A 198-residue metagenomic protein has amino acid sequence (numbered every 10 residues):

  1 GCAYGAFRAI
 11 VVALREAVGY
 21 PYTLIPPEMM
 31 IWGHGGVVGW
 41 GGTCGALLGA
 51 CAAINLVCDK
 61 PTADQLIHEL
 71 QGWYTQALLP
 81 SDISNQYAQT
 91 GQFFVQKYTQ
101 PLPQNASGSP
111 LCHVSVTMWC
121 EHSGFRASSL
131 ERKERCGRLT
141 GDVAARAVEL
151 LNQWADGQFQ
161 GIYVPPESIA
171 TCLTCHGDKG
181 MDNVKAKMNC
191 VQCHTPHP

Functional and structural regions predicted by a protein language model:
C2-C58: Small-residue-enriched, tightly packed secondary-structure blocks
C2-G5, A9, G45, P61 (+6 more regions): Conserved active-site and cofactor/substrate-binding residues in soluble primary-metabolism enzymes
A9-L14, I54, I67-L151, F159-Y163 (+1 more regions): Amphipathic alpha-helical interface segments
T23-H34, P61-W73, D156-V164: Short alpha-helical "patches" and their helix-cap loops
V38, C51-N55, M188, C193-P198: A broadly structural signal marking compact, well-ordered functional cores that mediate small-ligand/cofactor/substrate
G45, A50-A77, P198: Catalytic phosphate/nucleotide-handling subdomain of diverse soluble enzymes
G157-I169, D178-V184: Short, flexible, mixed-charge glycine/proline-rich loop motifs that serve as phosphate/nucleic-acid-contacting
A170-K179, K187-P196: The canonical Cys-X-X-Cys-His
